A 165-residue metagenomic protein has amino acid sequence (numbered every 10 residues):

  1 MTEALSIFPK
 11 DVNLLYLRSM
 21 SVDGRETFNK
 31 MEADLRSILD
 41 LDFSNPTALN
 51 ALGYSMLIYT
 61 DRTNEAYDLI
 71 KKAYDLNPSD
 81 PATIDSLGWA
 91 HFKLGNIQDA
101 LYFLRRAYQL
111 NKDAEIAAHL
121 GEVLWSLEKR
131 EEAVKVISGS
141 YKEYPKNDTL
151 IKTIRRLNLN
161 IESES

Functional and structural regions predicted by a protein language model:
E3, G24-S37, Y59-K72, L94-R106 (+1 more regions): Structural signature of tandem alpha-helical TPR/SEL1-like repeats, specifically the intra-repeat loop/turn
L5, V22, L39, L57 (+4 more regions): A conserved position within tetratricopeptide repeats
P9, F43, P78, N111-K112 (+1 more regions): Short coil turns that delineate tetratricopeptide repeat
L14, A48, T83, I116-A117 (+1 more regions): TPR alpha-solenoid repeat register
M20, Y54-S55, W89, E122 (+1 more regions): Residue-level recognition of tetratricopeptide repeat
H119, S126, E131-S165: Terminal, low-structured helical/coil segments at or just beyond the last alpha-helical repeat
